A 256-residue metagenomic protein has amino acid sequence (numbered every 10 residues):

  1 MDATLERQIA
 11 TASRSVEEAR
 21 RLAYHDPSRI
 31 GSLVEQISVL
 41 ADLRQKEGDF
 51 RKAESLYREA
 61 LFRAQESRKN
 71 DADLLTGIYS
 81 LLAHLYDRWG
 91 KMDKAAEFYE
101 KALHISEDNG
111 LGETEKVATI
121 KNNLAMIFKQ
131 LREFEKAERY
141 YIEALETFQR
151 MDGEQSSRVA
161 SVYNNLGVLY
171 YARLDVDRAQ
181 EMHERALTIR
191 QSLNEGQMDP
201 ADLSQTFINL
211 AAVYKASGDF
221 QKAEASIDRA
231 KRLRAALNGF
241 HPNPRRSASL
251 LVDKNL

Functional and structural regions predicted by a protein language model:
M1-K52, L56-Y57, L61-A64, F240 (+2 more regions): Flexible inter-repeat linkers and adjacent short helices within tandem amphipathic alpha-helical repeat scaffolds
V16-R21, L61-E66, L103-D108, L145-R150 (+2 more regions): Amphipathic alpha-helical segments of tetratricopeptide repeats
A23-S28, E66-N70, D108-G112, R150-E154 (+2 more regions): Short coil/turn linkers that connect adjacent helices within long alpha-helical scaffolds, especially alpha-solenoid
G31-K46, D73-R88, Y99, E115-Q130 (+4 more regions): Conserved alpha-helical positions within TPR/SEL1-like repeat arrays
E184, T188, K215-N238: TPR/TPR-like (Sel1-like) alpha-helical repeat modules
